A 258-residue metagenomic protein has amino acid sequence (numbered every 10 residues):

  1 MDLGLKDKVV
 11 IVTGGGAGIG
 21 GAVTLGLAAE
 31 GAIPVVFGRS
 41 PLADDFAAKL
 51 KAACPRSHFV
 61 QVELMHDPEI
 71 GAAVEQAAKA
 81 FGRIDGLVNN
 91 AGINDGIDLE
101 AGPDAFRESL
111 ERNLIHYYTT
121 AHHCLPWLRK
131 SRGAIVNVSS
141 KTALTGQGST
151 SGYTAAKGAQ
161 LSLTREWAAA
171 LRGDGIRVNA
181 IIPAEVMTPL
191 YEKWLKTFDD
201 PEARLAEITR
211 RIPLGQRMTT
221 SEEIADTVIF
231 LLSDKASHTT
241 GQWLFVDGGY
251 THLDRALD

Functional and structural regions predicted by a protein language model:
V9, G16-G18: Conserved glycine-rich cofactor-binding loop
E30-D45: Conserved glycine-rich Rossmann-like NAD(P)H-binding loop of the short-chain dehydrogenase/reductase
G71, K79, I93-E108, S149-G152 (+2 more regions): Conserved mid-core segment of classical short-chain dehydrogenase/reductases
A121, A156, T164: Active-site helix of classical SDR
S140: Residue(s) in the substrate-gating loop at a strand-loop-helix junction that position the organic substrate next
T145, I229, T240-D258: Short C-terminal tail/terminal secondary-structure segment of NAD(P)H-dependent dehydrogenase/reductase domains
R172, R177, T239-G241: Short, small/polar-rich loop/turn modules that mediate ligand/substrate recognition or access, typified
